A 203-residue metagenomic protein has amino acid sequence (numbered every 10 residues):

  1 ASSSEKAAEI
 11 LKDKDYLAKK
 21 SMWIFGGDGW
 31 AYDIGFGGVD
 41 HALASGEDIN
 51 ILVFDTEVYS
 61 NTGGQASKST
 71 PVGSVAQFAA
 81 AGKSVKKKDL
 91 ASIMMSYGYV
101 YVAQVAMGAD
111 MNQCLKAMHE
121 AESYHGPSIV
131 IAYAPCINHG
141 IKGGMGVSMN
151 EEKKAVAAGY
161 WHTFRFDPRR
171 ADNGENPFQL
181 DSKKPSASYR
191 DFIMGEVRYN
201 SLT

Functional and structural regions predicted by a protein language model:
A1-W23, S74, I137, A158 (+1 more regions): Ferredoxin-type iron-sulfur electron-transfer modules and their immediate structural context
S3-Q65, V102, G108-H125: Thiamine diphosphate
Y16-A18, T70-S123, G195-N200: Conserved thiamine diphosphate
F36-L43, G63, T70, D89 (+3 more regions): Solvent-exposed, flexible loop/coil residues
N50, F54-A66, A81-G82, R169-G174 (+1 more regions): Solvent-exposed, charged interface segments at domain starts and junctions
A66-K88, G146-D167: Acidic, Ser/Thr-rich peripheral helices and adjacent loops at domain boundaries
C114-L202: Glycine/aspartate-rich loop-and-adjacent alpha/beta segment that forms the canonical ThDP
